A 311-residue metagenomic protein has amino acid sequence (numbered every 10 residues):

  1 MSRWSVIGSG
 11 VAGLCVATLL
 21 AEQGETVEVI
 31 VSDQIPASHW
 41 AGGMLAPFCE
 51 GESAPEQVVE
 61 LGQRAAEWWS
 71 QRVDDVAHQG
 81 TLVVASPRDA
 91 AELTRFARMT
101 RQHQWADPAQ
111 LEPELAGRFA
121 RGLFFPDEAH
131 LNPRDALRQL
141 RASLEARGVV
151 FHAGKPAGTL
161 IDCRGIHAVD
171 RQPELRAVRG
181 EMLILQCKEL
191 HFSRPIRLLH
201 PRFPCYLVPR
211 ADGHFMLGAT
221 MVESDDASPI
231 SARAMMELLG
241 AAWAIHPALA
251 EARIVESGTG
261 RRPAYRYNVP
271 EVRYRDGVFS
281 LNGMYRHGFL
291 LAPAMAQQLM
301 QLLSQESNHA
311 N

Functional and structural regions predicted by a protein language model:
W4-E28: N-terminal Rossmann-like FAD-binding beta1-loop-alpha1 element of flavoenzymes
I7, P156-I166, A296: Short hydrophobic core segments
C15-E22, D75, I166-D276: Active-site substrate-recognition segment that forms the wall of the catalytic cavity or substrate channel
E22-A41: Glycine-rich FAD pyrophosphate-binding loop
G43-E112: Dinucleotide-binding Rossmann-like beta1-alpha1 core, especially the glycine-rich loop that anchors the ADP
L123-K155, C163: Helical element adjacent to the flavin cofactor pocket in flavoenzyme catalytic cores
R253-N311: C-terminal catalytic lobe of FAD-dependent flavoproteins
